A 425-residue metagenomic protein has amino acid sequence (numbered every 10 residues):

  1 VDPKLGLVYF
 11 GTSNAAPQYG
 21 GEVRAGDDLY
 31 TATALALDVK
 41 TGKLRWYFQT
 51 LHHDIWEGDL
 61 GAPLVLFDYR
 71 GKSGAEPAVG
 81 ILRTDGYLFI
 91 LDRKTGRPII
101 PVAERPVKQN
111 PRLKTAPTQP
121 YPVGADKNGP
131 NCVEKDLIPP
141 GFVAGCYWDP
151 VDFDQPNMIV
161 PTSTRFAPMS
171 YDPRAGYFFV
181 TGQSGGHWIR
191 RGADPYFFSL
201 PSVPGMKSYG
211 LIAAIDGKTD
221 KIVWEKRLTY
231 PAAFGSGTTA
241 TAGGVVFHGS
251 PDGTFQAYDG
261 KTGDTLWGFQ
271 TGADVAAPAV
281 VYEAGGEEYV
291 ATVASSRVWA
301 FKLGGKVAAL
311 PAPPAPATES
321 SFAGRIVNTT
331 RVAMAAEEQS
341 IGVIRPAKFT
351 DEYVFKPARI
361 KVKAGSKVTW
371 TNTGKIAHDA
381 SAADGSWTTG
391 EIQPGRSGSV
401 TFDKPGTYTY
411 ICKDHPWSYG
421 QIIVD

Functional and structural regions predicted by a protein language model:
V1-R325: Beta-sheet-rich non-transmembrane sensory/scaffold domains
A317-D425: Extracytoplasmic copper-binding redox domains, predominantly the cupredoxin/blue-copper superfamily
